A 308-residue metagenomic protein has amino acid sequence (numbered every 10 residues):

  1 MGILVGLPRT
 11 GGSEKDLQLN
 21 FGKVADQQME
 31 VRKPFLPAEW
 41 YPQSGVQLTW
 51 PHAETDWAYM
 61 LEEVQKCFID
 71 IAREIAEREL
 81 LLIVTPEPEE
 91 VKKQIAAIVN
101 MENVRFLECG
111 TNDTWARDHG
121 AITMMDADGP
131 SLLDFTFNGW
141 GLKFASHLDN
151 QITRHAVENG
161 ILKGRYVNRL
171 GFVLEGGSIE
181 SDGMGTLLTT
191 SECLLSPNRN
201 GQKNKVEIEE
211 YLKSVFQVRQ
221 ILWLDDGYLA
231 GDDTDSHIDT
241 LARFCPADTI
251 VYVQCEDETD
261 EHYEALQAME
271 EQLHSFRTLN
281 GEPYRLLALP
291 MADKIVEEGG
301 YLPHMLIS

Functional and structural regions predicted by a protein language model:
M1-G2: N-terminal export leaders
V5-G6, D16: Ser/Thr/Pro/Gly-rich low-complexity, intrinsically disordered segments
D16-S308: The feature marks the mature, well-folded catalytic cores of soluble enzymes
